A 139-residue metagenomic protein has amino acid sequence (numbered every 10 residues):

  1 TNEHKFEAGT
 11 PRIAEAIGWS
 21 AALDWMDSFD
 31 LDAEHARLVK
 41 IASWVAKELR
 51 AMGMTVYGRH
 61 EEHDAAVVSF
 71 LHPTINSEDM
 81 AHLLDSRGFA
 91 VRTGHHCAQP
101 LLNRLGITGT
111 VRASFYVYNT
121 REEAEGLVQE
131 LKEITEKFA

Functional and structural regions predicted by a protein language model:
T1-A139: Pyridoxal 5′-phosphate
